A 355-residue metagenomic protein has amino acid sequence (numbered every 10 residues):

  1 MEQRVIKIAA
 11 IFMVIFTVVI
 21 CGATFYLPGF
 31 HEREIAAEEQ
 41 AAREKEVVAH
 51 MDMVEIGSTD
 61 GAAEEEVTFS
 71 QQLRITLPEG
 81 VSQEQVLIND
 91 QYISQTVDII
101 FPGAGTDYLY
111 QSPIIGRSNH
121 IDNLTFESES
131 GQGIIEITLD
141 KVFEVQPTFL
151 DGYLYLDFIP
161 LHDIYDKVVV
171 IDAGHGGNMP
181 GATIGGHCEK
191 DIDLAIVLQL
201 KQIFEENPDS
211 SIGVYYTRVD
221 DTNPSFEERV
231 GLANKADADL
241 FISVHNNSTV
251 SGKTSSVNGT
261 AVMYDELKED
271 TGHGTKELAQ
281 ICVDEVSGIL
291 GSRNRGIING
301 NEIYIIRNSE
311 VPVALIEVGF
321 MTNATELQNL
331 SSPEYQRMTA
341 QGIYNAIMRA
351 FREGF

Functional and structural regions predicted by a protein language model:
M1-V170, Q202, E206, N246: Short linear recognition/processing motifs and adjacent strand/loop elements at protein termini and domain edges
E84, Y108, N178-A182, A324: Short, solvent-exposed loop/turn elements at domain surfaces
G103, P160-H162, H175, S309-E310 (+1 more regions): A broadly conserved detector of short glycine/acidic/proline-rich loop/turn motifs that flank catalytic sites and bind
N119, A236, S309: Structured loop/turn residues at beta-strand edges in well-structured enzyme cores
Q146-T148, R295-I298: Short beta-strand
L150, Y155, I159-G288, S292 (+2 more regions): Catalytic-core regions of hydrolytic enzymes
V250, G296-F355: Active-site-adjacent mobile loop/cap segments within catalytic or ligand-binding domains
